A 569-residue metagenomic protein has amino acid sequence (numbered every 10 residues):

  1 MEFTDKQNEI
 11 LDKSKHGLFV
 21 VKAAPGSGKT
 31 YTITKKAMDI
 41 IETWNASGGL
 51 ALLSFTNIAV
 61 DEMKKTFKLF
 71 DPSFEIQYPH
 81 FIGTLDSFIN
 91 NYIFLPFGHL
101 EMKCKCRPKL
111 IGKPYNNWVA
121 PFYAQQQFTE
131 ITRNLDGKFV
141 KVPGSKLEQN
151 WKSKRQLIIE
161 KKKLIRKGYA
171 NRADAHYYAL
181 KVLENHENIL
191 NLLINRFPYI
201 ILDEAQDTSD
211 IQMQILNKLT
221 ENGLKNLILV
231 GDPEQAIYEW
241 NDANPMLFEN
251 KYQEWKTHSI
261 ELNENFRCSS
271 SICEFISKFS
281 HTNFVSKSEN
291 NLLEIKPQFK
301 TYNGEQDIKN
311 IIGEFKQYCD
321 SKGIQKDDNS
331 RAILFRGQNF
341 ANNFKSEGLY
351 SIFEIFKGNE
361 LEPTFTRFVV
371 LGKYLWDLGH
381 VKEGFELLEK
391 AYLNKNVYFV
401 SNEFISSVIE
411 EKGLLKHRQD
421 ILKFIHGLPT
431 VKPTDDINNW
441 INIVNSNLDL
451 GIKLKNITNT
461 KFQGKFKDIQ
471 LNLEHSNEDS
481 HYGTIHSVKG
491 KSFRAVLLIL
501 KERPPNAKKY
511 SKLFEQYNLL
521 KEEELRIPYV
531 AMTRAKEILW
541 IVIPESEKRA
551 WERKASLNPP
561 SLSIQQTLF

Functional and structural regions predicted by a protein language model:
M1-F569: The feature marks helicase ATPase cores and/or their adjacent C-terminal helical subdomains in SF1/SF2/AAA+ helicases
